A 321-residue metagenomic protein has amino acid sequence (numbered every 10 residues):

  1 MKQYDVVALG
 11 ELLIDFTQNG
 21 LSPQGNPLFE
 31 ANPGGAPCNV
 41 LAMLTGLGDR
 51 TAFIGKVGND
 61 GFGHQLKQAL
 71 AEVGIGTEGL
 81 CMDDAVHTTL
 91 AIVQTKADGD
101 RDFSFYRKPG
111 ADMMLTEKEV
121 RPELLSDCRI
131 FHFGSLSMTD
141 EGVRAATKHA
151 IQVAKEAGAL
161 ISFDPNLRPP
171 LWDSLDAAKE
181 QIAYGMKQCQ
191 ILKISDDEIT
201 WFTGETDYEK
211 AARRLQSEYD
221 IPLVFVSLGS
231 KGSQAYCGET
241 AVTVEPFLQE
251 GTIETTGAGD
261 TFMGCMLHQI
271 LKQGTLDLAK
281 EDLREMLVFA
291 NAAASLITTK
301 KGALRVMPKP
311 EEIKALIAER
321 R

Functional and structural regions predicted by a protein language model:
M1-D5, Q152, Y208-R321: Conserved phosphate-binding/catalytic region of the ribokinase-like
M1-G76, L115: Glycine-rich phosphate/adenosyl-contacting loop at the front of the ribokinase-like
L12, L136, P165, T261: Active-site metal-binding loops of divalent metal-dependent hydrolases
R50-F133, K314-R321: Conserved N-terminal subdomain of the carbohydrate kinase-like
F62-I75, E180-K187, A212-Q216, L248: Short, electropositive alpha-helical surface patch
T89, S135-T139, A294, K300-A303: Glycine-rich phosphate/pyrophosphate-binding beta-alpha loops
M138-R214, I221, K231-G232: Conserved beta-alpha-beta core of the PfkB/ribokinase-like small-molecule kinase fold
